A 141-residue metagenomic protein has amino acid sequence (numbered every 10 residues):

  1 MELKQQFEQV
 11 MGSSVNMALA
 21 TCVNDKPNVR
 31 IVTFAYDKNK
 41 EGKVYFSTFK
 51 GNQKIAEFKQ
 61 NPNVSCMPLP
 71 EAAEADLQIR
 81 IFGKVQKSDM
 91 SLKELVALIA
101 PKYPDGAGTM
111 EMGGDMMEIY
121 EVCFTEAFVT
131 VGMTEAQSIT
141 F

Functional and structural regions predicted by a protein language model:
M1, S13-A18, P101-P104: Short Pro/Gly-enriched beta-strand edge/turn motifs at strand-loop
M1-Q5, G51-K54, Y103-G106: Charged, amphipathic alpha-helical segments
Q9-D25, V64-P68: A short, Trp-centered hydrophobic/proline-enriched beta-strand micro-motif
M11-G12, K59-Q60, A100: Alpha-helix boundary recognition
N24-P27, A73-A75, T130: Short glycine/serine/proline-enriched coil/turn segments at secondary-structure junctions
R30-F34: Conserved beta-strand in the GNAT
A35-A73: A short mixed-secondary-structure module that forms the rim of ligand-binding clefts
L77-F141: Charged, gly/pro-rich active-site loop segments
